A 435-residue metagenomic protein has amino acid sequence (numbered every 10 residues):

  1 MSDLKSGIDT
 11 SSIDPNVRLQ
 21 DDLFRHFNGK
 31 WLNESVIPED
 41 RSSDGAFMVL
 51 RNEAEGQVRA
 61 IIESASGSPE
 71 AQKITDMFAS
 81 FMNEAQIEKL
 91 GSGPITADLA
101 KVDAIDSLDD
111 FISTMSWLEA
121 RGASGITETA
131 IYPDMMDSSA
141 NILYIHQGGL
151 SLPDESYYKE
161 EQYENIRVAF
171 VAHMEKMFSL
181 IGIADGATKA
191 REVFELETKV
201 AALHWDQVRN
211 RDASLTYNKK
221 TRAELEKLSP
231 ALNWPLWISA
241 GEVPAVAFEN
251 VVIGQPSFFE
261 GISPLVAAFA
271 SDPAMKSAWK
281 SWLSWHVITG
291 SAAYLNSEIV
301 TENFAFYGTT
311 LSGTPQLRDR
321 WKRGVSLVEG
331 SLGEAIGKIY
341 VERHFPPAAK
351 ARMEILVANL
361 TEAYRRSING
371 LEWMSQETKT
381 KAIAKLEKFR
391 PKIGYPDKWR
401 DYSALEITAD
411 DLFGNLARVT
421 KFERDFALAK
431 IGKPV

Functional and structural regions predicted by a protein language model:
M1-I13: Short, Gly/Pro- and small/polar-rich lid/capping loops
L4, V17-D22, H26-I87: Active-site-surrounding "flap" and adjacent substrate/cofactor-binding loops of secreted or lumenal enzymes, prototyped
P15-L19, M135-D137: Extracellular/periplasmic catalytic domains that process cell-envelope and extracellular macromolecules
H26-D40, E175-D185, K388-R390: Short amphipathic alpha-helical segments with coiled-coil-like heptad repeat character
E34-S35, L152-D154, K381: Short helix/loop capping segments that flank catalytic or ligand/cofactor-binding pockets
I62-I355, N359: Noncatalytic, helix-rich "gating/capping" subdomain that lines the substrate-entry/channel surface of large enzyme
K199, L228-A231, V252-F259, R318 (+3 more regions): Intrinsically disordered, low-complexity linker/terminal regions across diverse proteins
